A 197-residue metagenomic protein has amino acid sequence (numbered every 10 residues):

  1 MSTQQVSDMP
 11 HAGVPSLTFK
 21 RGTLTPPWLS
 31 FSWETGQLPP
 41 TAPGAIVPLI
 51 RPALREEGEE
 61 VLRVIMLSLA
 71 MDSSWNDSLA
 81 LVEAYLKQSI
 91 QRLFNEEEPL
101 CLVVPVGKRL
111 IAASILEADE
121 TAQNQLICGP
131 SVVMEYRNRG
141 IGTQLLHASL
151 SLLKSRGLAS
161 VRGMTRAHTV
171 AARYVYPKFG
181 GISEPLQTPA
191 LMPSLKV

Functional and structural regions predicted by a protein language model:
M1-V47, A190-L191: Acyl-donor-binding surface of acyltransferase catalytic domains
S2-S7, L153-T165: Conserved GNAT acetyl-CoA-binding A-motif
Q4-T25, T143, A167-P185: Conserved active-site alpha-helix within GNAT-family acetyltransferase domains
P48-V64: A short beta-loop-alpha structural element at the N-terminal edge of CoA-dependent acyl/N-acetyltransferase catalytic
V61-L69, L86, I90-L93, L153: Hydrophobic alpha-helical core bundles mediating ligand binding, dimerization, or RNAP-core interactions
S73-P130: A conserved beta-strand-loop-helix scaffold within acyl/acetyltransferase catalytic domains
P130-V132, T165: Hydrophobic adenine-recognition pocket in adenosine-nucleotide-binding enzymes
V132, N138-S155, Y174-K178: Conserved acetyl-CoA-binding loop-helix of GNAT-fold acetyltransferases
